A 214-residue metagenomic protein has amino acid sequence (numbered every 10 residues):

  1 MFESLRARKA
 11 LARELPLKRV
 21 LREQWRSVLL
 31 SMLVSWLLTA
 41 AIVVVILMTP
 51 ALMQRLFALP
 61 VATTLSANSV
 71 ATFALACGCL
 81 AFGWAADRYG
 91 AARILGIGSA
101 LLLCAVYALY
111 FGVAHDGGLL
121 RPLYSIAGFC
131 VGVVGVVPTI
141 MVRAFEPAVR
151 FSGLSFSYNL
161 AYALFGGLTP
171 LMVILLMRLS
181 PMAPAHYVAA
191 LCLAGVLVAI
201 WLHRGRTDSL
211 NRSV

Functional and structural regions predicted by a protein language model:
R26-L75, F165-T169: Extracytoplasmic gate region of multi-pass secondary transporters
C79-G90: Helix-to-loop junctions at the C-terminal end of transmembrane segments in multipass secondary transporters
R88-S99: Cytoplasmic membrane-interface "Motif A"-like loop-to-helix N-cap segments of 12-TM Major Facilitator Superfamily
A100-A114: C-terminal ends and interior cores of transmembrane alpha-helices in multi-pass membrane transporters/permeases
G118-G132: Hydrophobic core of transmembrane alpha-helices in multi-pass small-molecule transporters, especially MFS/SLC-type
V133-F145: Intracellular juxtamembrane helix-capping segments at the cytosolic ends of symmetry-related transmembrane helices
I140, L191-V214: Multi-pass alpha-helical transporter architecture, strongest for 12-TM Major Facilitator/SLC carriers used
A148-M177: A late C-terminal transmembrane helix in Major Facilitator Superfamily
